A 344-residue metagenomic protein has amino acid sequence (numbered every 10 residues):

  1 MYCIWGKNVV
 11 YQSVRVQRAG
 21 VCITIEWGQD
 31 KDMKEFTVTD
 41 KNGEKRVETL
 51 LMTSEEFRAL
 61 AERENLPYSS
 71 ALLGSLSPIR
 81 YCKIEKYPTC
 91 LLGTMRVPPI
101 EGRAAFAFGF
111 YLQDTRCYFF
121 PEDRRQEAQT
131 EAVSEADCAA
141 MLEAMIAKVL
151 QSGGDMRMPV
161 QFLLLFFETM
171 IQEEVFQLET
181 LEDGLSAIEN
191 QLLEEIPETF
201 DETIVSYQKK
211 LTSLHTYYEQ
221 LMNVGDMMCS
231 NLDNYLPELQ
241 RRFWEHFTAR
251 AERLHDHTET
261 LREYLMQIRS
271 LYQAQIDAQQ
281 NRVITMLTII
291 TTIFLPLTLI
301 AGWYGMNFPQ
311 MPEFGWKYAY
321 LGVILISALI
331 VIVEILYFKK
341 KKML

Functional and structural regions predicted by a protein language model:
I4-S230, R250-R253, M343-L344: Peripheral, non-transmembrane regulatory/ligand-interaction domains of membrane transport proteins
D32, E252-L344: Hydrophobic alpha-helical transmembrane segments and their immediately adjacent juxtamembrane loops
E202-V205, E245, T285: Pre-signature/interface helix of ABC/ABC-like ATPase nucleotide-binding domains
M228-E245, R262-D277: Hydrophobic alpha-helical transmembrane segments
